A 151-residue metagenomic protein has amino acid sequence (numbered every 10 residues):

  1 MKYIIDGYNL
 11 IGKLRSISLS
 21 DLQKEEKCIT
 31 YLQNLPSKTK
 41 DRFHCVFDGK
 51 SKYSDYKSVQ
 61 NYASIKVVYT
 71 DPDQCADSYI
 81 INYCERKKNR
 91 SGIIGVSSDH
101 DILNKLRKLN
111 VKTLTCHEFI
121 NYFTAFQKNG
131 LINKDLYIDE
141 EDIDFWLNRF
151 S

Functional and structural regions predicted by a protein language model:
K2-I4, N9-S151: Nuclease catalytic cores that cleave nucleic-acid phosphodiester bonds, predominantly acidic two-metal-ion
